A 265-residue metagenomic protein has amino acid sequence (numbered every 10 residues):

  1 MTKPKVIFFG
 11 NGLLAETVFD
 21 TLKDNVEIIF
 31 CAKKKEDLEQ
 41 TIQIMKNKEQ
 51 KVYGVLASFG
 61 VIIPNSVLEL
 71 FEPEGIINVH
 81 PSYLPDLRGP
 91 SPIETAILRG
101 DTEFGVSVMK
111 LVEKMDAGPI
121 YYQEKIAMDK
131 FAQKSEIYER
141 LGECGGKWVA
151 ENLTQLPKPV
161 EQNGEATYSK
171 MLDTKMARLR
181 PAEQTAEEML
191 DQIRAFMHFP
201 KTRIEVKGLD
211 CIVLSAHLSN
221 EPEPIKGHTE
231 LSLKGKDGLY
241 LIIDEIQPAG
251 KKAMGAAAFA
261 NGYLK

Functional and structural regions predicted by a protein language model:
M1-P200, L239-Y240, P248-G250, A260-K265: One-carbon transfer enzymes
L190-K265: C-terminal active-site/capping subdomain that shapes the small-molecule cofactor and substrate pocket of enzyme
